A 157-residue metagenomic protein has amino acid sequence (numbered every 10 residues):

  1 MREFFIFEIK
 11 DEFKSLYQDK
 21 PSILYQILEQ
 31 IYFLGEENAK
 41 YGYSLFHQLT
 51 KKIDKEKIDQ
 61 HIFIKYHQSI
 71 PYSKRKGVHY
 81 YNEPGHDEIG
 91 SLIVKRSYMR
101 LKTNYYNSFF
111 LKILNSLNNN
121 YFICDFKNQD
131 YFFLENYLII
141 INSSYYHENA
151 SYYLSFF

Functional and structural regions predicted by a protein language model:
M1-R96, N104-S116, N120, C124-F157: Acidic (Asp/Glu-rich) sequence patches and key acidic residues that form negatively charged surfaces used
